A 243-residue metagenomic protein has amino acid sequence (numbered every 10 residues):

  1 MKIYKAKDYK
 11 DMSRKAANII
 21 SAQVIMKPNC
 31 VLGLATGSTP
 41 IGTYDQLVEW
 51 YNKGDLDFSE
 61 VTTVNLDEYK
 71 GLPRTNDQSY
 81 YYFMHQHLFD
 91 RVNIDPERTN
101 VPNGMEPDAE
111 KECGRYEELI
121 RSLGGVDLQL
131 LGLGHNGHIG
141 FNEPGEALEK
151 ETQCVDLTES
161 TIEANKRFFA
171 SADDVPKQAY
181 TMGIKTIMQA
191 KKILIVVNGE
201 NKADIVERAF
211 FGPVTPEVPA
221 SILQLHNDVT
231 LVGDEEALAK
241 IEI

Functional and structural regions predicted by a protein language model:
K2-R115, L119-S122: N-terminal active-site beta-alpha-beta segment that forms phosphate/nucleotide-binding and substrate-recognition loops
Y4, L72-Q78, Y82-Q86, D90-I243: Conserved phosphate- and dinucleotide-binding cores of soluble alpha/beta proteins, encompassing both enzyme active
